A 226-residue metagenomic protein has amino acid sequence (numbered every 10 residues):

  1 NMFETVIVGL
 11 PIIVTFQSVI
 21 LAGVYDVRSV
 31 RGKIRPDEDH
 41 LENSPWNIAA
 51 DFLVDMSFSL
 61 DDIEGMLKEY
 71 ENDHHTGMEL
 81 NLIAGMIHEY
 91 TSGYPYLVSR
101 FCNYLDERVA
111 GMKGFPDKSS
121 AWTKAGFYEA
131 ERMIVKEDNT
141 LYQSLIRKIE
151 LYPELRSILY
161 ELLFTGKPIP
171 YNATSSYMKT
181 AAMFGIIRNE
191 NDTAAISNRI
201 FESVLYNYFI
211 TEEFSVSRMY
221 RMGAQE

Functional and structural regions predicted by a protein language model:
M2-E42: Sensor-1/coupling segment of RecA-like P-loop NTPase cores
V24-S29, S59-I63, L105, F201-E202: Conserved nucleotide-binding/hydrolysis micro-motifs of P-loop NTPases
V27, P95, G185-I186, L205: Short alpha-helix boundary/capping elements
I34-E38, L105, T211: Short secondary-structure boundary/capping segments
I34-M56: A short helix-turn-beta junction within AAA+ P-loop NTPase domains corresponding to the substrate/partner-engaging
S59-F184, E190: Winged-helix-like regulatory helical subdomains adjacent to P-loop NTPase cores
N139, F201-Q225: Short, amphipathic alpha-helical interaction segments positioned at domain boundaries
T193-N198: Minor-groove-contacting beta-hairpin "wing" of winged helix-turn-helix DNA-binding domains
